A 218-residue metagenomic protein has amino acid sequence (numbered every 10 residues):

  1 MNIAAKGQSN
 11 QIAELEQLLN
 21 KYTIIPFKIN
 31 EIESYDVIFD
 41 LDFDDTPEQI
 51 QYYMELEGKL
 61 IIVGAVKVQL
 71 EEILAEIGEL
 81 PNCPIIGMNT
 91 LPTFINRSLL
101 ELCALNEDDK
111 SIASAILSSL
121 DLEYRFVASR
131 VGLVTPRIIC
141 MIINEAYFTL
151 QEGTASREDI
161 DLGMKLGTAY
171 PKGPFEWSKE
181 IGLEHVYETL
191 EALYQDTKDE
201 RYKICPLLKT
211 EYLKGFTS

Functional and structural regions predicted by a protein language model:
M1-R130, R157-S218: NAD(P)-dependent Rossmann-like dehydrogenase/reductase catalytic/cofactor-binding core
E101-L102, V134-T135, F148: A generic structural signal for short
F126, R130, V134-M141: Hydrophobic, aromatic-enriched interface-forming segments
R137-I143, L166-A169: Short acidic alpha-helix initiation/capping motifs at coil-to-helix transition points, especially at protein N-termini
I142-T149, G173, T189: A general alpha-helix detector
